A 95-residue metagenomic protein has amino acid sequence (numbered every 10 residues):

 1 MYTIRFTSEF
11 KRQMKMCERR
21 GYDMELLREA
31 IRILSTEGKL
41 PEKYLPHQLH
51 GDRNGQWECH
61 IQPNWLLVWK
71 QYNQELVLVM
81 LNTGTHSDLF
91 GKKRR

Functional and structural regions predicted by a protein language model:
T3, E9-R12, Y22-M24, E29 (+2 more regions): Enriched for short, Lys/Arg-rich terminal
I33-H60: A short, surface-exposed loop/turn module that caps and links secondary-structure elements
